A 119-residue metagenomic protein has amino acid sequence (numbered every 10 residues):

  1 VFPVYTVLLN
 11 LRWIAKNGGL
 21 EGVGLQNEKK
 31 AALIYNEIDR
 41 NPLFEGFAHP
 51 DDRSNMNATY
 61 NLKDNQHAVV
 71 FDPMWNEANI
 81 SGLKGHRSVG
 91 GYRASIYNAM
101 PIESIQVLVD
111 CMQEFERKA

Functional and structural regions predicted by a protein language model:
V1-A32: Structural signature of PLP-dependent enzymes
W13, G46-D51, L83-H86: Short, flexible, solvent-exposed loop/turn segments with mixed acidic/basic and small polar residues
I14-N17, N36-A48: PLP-dependent aminotransferase class I/II
A15, A58-N61, I96: Short, well-ordered beta-strand elements within core beta-sheets of diverse protein domains
F44-M74: Conserved PLP-binding catalytic core of the aspartate aminotransferase-like
V69-A78, V107-Q113: Short amphipathic alpha-helices in soluble, non-transmembrane regions that often serve as interface/regulatory elements
A78-I96: Conserved PLP cofactor-binding pocket of PLP-dependent enzymes
G90-A119: PLP-dependent enzyme catalytic core of the Aspartate aminotransferase-like
